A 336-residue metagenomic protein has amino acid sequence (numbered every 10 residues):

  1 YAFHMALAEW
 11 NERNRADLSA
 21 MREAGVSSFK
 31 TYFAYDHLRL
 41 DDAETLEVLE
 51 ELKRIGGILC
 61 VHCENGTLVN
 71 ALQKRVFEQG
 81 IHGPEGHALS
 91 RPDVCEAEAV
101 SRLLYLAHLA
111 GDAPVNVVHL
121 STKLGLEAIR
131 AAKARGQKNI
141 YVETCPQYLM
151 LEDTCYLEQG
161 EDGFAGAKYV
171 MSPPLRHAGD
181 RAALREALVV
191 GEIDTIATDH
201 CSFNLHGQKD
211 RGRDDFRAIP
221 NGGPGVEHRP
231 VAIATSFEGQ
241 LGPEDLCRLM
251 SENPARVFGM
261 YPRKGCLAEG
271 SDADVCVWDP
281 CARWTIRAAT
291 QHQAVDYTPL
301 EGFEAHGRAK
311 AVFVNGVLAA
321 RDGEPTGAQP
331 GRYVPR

Functional and structural regions predicted by a protein language model:
Y1, F29, H62, V115 (+9 more regions): Divalent metal-coordination and catalytic microenvironments
L7-E12: Active-site beta->alpha loop and helix N-cap motifs at the rims of alpha/beta catalytic domains
R13-I196, G212: Histidine/acidic residue-rich metal-binding segments in metalloenzymes
A34, L120, C201, C281 (+1 more regions): Flexible loop residues that form catalytic and substrate-binding hotspots at small-molecule/glycan-binding clefts
E44, G225-R229, H292: Short acidic-hydrophobic sequence patches enriched in Asp/Glu that either
I81-D112, D162-G163, A167-Y169, V189-V190 (+2 more regions): His/Asp/Glu-enriched, well-ordered alpha-helical/loop segment that forms or immediately abuts the divalent-metal
G125, A131-A132, Q329-R336: C-terminal/domain-terminus segments
D210-D215, N221, E269-P335: C-terminal cap of metal-dependent C-N hydrolases
